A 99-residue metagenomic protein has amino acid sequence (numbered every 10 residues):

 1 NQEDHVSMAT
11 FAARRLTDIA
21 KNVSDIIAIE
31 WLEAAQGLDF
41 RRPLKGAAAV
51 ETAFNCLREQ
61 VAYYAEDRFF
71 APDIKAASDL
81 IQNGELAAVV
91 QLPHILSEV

Functional and structural regions predicted by a protein language model:
N1-V99: C-terminal auxiliary extensions adjacent to catalytic cores
